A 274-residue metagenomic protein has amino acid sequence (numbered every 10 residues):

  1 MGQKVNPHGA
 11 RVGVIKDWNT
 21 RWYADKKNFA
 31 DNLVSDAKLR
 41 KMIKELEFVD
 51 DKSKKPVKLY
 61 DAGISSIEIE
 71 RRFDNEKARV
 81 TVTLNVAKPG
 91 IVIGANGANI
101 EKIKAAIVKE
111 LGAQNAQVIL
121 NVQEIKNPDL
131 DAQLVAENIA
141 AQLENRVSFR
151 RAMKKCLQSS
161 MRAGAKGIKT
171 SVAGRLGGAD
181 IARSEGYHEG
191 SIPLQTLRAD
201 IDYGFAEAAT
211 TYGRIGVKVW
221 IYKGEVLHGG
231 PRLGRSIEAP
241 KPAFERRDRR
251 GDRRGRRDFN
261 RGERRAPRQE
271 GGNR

Functional and structural regions predicted by a protein language model:
M1-R274: RNA-contacting regions in translation and RNA-metabolism proteins, encompassing KH/S1 modules where present
